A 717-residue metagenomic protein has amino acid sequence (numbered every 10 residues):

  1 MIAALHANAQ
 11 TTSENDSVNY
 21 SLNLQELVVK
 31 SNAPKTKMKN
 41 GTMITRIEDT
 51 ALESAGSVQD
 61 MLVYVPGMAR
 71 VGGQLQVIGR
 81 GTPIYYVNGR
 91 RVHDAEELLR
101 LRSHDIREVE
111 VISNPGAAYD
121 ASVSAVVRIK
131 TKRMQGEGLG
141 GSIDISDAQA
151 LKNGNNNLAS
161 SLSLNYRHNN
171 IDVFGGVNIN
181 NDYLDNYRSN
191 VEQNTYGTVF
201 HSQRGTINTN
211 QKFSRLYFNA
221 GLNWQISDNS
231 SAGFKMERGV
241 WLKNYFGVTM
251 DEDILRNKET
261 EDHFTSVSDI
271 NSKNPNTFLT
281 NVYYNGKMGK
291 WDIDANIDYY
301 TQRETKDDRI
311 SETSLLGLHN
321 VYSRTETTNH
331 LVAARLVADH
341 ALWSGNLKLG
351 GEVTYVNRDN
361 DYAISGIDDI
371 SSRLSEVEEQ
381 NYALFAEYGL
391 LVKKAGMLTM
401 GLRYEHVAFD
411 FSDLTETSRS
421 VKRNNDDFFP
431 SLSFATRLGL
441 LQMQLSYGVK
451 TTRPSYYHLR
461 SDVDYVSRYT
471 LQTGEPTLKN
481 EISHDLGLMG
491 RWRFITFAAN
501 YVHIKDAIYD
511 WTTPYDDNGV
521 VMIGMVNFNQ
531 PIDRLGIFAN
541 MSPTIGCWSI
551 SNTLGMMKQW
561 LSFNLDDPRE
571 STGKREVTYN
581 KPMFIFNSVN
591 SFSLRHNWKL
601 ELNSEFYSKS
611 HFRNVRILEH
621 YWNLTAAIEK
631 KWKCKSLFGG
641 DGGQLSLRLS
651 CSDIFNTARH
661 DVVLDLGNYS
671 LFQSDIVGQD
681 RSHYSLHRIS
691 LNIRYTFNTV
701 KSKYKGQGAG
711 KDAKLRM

Functional and structural regions predicted by a protein language model:
T11-A51, V71-G72, R80, I112-S113: Short, acidic, small-residue-rich periplasmic hinge/interaction motif at the N-terminus of Gram-negative outer-membrane
E26, V58-M61, A95-E96, V111 (+2 more regions): N-terminal periplasmic accessory domains that precede and gate Gram-negative outer-membrane beta-barrel machines
Q59-R91, K130: Extracytoplasmic beta-strand/coil segments of soluble accessory domains associated with Gram-negative outer-membrane
Y64, R90-G116: Short acidic/polar hinge/loop motifs at secondary-structure boundaries that mediate gating or recognition
Y217-W241, V267-D413, A435-Q442, T496 (+3 more regions): Face-selective signature of the C-terminal outer-membrane beta-barrel domain
R303, H406-F411, G439-L486, A499-V520 (+1 more regions): Surface-exposed extracellular loop regions of Gram-negative outer-membrane beta-barrel proteins, predominantly
L331-R335, N381-A383, T496-N587: Outer membrane beta-barrel strand-and-loop segments of large Gram-negative receptors, especially TonB-dependent
E376-E379, S420-R423, T451-K505, I523-G536 (+2 more regions): Outer-membrane beta-barrel signature, preferentially recognizing the C-terminal barrel domain of Gram-negative
